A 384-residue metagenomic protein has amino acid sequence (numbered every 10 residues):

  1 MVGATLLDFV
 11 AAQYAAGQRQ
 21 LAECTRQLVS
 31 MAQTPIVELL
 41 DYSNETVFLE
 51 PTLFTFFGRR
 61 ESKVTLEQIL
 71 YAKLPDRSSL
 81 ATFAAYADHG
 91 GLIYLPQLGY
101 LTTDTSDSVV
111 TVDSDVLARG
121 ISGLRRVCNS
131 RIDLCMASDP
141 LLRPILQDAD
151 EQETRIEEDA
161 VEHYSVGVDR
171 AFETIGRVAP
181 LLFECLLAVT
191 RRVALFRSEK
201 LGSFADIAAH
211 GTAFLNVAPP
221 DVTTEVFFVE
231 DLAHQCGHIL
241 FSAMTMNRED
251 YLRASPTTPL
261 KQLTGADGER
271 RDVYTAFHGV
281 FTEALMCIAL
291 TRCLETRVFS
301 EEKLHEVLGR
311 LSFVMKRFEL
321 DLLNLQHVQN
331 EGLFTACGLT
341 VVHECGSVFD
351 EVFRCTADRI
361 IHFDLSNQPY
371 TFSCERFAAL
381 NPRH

Functional and structural regions predicted by a protein language model:
M1-R192, K316-H384: Type-3 copper protein
E151-E158, T212-D221, Q262-R271: Glycine- and acidic
A171, H210-M244, F349, S366: Long, acidic, intrinsically disordered low-complexity segments
F183-C185, V189, F196-A205, V222 (+1 more regions): Metalloprotease/metallohydrolase-associated module, dominated by Zn2+-dependent proteases
E184-N216, P220, I239-F241, T245-Y251: Active-site-adjacent "gating/activation" loops or surface patches in catalytic cores
K200-T212, F228, L260-T264, L285-I288 (+4 more regions): A structural signal for the main folded, soluble domain(s) of proteins
V222-D231, S242-R271: Post-HEXXH active-site segment of zinc metalloproteases
H238, S242, M246, I288-E295: Short, well-ordered loop/turn and helix-capping segments at boundaries between secondary-structure elements and domains
